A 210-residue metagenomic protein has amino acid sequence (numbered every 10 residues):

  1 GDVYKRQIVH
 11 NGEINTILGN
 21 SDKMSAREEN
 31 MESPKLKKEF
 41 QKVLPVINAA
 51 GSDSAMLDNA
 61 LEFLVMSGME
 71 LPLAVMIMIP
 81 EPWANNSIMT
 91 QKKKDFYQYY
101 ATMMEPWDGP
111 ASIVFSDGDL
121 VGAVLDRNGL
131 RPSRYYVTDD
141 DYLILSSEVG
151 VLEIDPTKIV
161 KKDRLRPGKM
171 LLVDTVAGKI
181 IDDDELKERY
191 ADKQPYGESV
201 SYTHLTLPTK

Functional and structural regions predicted by a protein language model:
G1-K23, F63, G68, P72-D174 (+1 more regions): Conserved mixed alpha/beta core segments that line enzyme active sites in large multi-domain catalysts
V3-Y4, T206-T209: Short, small-residue-biased leader/transition segments that mark boundaries at the very start of proteins
I14, A177, T209: Short, glycine/acidic-enriched loop or turn micro-motifs at the edges of active sites
T16, H204-L207: A detector of low-complexity, intrinsically disordered, Ser/Thr/Gly/Pro/Ala-rich segments
K23-K37: A short, polar/charged loop-to-alpha-helix boundary motif
K37, Q41-P82, I159-L205: Intein/HINT protein-splicing elements and their conserved insertion hotspots or analogous self-processing inserts
